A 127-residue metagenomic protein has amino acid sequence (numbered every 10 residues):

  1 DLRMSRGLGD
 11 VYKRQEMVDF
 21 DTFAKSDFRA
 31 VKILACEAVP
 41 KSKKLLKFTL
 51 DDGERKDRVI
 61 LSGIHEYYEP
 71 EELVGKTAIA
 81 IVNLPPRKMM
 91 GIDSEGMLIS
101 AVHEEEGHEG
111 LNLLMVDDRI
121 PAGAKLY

Functional and structural regions predicted by a protein language model:
D1-Y12: Single conserved hydrophobic/aromatic residue that forms the stacking wall/gate of nucleotide- or nucleobase-binding
D10-Y127: Phosphate-backbone binding interfaces of nucleic-acid-interacting proteins
